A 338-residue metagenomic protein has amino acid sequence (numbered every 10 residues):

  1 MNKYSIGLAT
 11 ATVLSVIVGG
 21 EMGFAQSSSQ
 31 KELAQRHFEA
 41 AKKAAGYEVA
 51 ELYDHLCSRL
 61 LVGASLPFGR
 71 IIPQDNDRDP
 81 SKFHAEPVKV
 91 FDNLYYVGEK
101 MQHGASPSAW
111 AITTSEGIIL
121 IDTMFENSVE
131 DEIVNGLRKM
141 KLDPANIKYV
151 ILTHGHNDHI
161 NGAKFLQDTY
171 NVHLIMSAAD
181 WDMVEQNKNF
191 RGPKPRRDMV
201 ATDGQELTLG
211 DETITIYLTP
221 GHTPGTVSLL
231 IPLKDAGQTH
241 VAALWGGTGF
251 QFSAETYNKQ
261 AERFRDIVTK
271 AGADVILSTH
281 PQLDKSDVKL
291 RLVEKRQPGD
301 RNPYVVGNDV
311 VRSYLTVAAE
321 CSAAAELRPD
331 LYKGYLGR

Functional and structural regions predicted by a protein language model:
M1-T10: Bacterial N-terminal signal peptides that target proteins for export
A9-G19: Bacterial N-terminal signal peptides
E21-D77, T239, F250-R338: Accessory terminal helices/loops
Q30-K43, N127-D131, N135-E206, R296 (+1 more regions): Active-site HxH/HxHxD metal-binding segment of metal-dependent hydrolases
Q74-D75, K82-H84, K89-D92, D131 (+6 more regions): Metallo-beta-lactamase
P80-M140, S228-T248: Conserved beta-strand hairpin/beta-sheet module of binuclear metal-dependent hydrolase folds, prominently
I121-T123, I147-H156, L174-S177, L218-G221 (+2 more regions): Active-site neighborhood of phospho(di)ester-bond hydrolases with catalytic His/Asp-centered motifs
S128, G155-N161, W181-V184, P224-V227 (+3 more regions): Active-site environment of divalent metal-dependent phosphoester hydrolases
